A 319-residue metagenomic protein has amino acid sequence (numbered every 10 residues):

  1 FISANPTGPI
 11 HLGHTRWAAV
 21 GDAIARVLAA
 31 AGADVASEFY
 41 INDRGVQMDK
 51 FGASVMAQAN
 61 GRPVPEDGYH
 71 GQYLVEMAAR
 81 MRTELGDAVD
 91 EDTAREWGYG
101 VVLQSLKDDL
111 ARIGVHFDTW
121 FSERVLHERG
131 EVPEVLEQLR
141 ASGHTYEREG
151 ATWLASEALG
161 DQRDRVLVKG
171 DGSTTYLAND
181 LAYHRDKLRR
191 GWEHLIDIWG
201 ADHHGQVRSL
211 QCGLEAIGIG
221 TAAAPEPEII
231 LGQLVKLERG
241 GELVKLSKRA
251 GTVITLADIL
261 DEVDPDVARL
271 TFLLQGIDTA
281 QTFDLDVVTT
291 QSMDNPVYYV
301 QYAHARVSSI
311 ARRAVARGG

Functional and structural regions predicted by a protein language model:
F1-G319: NTP-dependent nucleotidyl-transfer catalytic core
